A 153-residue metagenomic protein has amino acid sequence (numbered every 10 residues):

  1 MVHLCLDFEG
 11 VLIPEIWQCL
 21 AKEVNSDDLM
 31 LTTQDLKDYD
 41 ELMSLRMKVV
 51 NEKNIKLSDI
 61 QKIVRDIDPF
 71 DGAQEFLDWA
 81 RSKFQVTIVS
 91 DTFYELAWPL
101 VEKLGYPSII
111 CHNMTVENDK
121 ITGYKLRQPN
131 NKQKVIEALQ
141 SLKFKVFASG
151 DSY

Functional and structural regions predicted by a protein language model:
V2-N118: Alpha-helical substrate-recognition element adjacent to the catalytic core
V11, Y124, D151: Gly/Ser/Thr-rich helix-start
I121-Q128: Short, surface-exposed amphipathic charged segments that create phosphate/polyanion-binding patches used for binding
N130-Y153: Conserved Lys-Pro-Asp/Glu-containing loop-to-beta segment of HAD-superfamily phosphomonoesterases, centered on
